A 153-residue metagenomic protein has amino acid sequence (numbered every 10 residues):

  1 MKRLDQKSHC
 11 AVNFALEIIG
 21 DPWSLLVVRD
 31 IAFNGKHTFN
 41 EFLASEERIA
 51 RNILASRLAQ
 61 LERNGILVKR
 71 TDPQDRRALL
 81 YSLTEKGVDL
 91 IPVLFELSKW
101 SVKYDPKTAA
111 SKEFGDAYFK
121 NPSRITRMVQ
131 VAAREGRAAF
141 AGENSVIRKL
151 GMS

Functional and structural regions predicted by a protein language model:
M1-C10: A detector for short, charged/polar N-terminal pre-domain segments
C10-I53: N-terminal helix-turn-helix DNA-binding core of bacterial DNA-binding proteins
G20, P73-L97: Basic, amphipathic "hinge/linker" alpha-helix immediately C-terminal to the N-terminal HTH DNA-binding motif
N40, A59, L79: Residues within the helices of the helix-turn-helix
S45-R76: Canonical helix-turn-helix DNA-binding module
P92-S153: C-terminal regulatory/oligomerization modules of transcriptional regulators
